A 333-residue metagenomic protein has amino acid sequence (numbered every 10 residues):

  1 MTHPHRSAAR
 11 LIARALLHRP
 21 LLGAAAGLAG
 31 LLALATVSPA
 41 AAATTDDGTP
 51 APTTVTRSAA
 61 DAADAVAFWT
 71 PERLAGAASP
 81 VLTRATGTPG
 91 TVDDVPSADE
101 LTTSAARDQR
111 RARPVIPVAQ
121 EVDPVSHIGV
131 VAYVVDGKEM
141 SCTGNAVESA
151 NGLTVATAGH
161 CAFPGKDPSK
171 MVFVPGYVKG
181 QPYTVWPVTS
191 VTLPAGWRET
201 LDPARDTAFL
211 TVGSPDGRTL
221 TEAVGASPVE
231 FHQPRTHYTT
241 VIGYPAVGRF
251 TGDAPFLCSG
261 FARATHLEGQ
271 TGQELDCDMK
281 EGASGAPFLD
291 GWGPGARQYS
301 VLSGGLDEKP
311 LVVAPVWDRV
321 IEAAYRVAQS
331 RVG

Functional and structural regions predicted by a protein language model:
M1-L28: N-terminal export and membrane-targeting signals
T2-R6, L34-E148: Protease-domain processing segments flanking chymotrypsin-fold serine proteases, especially trypsin-like
R113-G137, V147-E148, V172-R218: Conserved catalytic-core segment of clan PA serine endopeptidases
A119-Y177, G260-E268, A314: Catalytic histidine site
G137-K138, N151-G152, C161-P164, K179-Q181 (+5 more regions): Solvent-exposed loop/turn segments at secondary-structure junctions within structured extracellular/periplasmic domains
P203-T207, T211-D276: Chymotrypsin/trypsin-fold serine protease catalytic domain
D278-V301: Catalytic nucleophile loop of clan PA
Y299, S303-G333: C-terminal cap/linker of serine protease catalytic domains
